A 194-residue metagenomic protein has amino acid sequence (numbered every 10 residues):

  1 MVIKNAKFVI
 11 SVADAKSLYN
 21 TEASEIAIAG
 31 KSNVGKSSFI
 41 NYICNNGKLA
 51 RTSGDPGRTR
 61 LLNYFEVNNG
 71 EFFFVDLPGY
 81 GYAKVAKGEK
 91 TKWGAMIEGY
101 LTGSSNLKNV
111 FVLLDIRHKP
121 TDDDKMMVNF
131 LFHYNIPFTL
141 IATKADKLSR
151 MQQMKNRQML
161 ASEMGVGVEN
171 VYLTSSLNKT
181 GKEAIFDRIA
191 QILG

Functional and structural regions predicted by a protein language model:
M1-Y82, G194: Conserved G1/Walker A P-loop phosphate-binding module
I3-A15, K147-G194: Canonical P-loop GTPase G-domain recognition
E22, K48, L61, E89 (+7 more regions): Helical mechanochemical/support elements of P-loop NTPase systems and associated helical scaffolds
I43-G47, L101, M164, I189: Hydrophobic aliphatic residues
R58, F72, G79-G81, R117-K119 (+2 more regions): Conserved nucleotide-binding/hydrolysis micro-motifs of P-loop NTPases
N69-L107: Conserved nucleotide-sensing/catalytic segment adjacent to the nucleotide-binding pocket in NTP-handling enzymes
E98-E169: Conserved C-terminal guanine-recognition region of P-loop GTPase G domains, centered on the G4
